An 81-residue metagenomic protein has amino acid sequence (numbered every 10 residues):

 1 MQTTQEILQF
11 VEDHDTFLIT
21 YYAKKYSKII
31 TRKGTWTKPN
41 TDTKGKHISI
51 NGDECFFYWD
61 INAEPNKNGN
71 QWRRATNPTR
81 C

Functional and structural regions predicted by a protein language model:
M1-Q9, R32-K44: Charged, amphipathic alpha-helical segments
Q2-T3, Y21, N70: Non-catalytic terminal/accessory segments
F10-V11, I50: Intrinsically disordered, low-complexity regulatory regions enriched in Ser/Pro/Gly/Thr and acidic residues
D13-A23: A short, Trp-centered hydrophobic/proline-enriched beta-strand micro-motif
L18-T20, K33, F57: Beta-strand secondary-structure signal
T37-I50, P65-K67: Acidic, low-complexity, intrinsically disordered interaction modules
C55-C81: Short, compact, well-ordered microdomains
